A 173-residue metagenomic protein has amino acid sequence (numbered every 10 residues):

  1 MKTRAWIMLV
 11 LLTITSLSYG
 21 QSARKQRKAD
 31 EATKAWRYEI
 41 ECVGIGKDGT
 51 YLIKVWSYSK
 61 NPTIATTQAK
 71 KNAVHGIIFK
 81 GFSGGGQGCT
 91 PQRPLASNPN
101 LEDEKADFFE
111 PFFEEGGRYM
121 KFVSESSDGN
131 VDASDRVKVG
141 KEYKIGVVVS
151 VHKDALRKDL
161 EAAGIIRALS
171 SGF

Functional and structural regions predicted by a protein language model:
M1-K25: Bacterial Sec-dependent N-terminal signal peptides
G20-F173: Domain-level marker for long, solvent-exposed, non-transmembrane regions
